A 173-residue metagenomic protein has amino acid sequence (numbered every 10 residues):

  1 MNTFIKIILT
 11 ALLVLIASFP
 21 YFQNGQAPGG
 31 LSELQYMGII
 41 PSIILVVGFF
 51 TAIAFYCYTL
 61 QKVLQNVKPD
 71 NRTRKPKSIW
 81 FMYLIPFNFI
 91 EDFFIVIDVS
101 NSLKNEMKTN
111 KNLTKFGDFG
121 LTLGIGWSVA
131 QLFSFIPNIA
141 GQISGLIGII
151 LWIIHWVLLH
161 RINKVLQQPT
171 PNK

Functional and structural regions predicted by a protein language model:
M1-I39, I44, G48-Y83, F87-L132 (+1 more regions): Membrane-interface extramembranous regions at the lipid-water interface
L132-I149: Extracellular/periplasmic helix-loop-helix junctions in multi-pass membrane proteins
